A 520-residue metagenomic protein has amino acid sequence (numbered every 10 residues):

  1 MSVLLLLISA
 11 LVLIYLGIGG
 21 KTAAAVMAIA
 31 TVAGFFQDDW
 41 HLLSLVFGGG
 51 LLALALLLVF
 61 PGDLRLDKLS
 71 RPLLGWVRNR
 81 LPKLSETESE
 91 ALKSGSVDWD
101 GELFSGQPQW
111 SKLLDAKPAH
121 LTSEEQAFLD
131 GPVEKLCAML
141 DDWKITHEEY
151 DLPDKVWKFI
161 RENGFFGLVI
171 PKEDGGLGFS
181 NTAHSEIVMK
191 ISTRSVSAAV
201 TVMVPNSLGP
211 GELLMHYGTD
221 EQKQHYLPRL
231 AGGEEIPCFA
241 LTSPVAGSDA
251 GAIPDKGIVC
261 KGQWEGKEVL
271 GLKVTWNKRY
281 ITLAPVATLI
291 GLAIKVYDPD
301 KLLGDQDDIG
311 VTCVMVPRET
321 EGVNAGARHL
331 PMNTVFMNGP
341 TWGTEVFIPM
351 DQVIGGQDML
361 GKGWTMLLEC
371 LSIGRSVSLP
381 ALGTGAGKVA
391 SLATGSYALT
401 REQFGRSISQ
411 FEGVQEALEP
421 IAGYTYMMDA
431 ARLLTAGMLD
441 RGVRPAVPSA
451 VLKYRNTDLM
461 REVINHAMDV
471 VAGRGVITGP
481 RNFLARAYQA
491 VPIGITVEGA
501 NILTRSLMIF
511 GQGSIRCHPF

Functional and structural regions predicted by a protein language model:
L5-I14, A24-F35, S44-P205, E212 (+3 more regions): Amphipathic, small/basic residue-rich leader segments at the start of a protein or domain
W157-K158, H184-E186, V204-G211, I408-Q415 (+2 more regions): Short, conserved phosphate-binding/catalytic loop or strand-edge motifs used in phosphoryl-/nucleotidyl-transfer
K267-N324: A short core secondary-structure module
E321-F347: Flexible, small-/acidic-enriched active-site or ligand-binding loops
W342-R375, L392-S409: A glycine-rich, basic-preceded beta-loop-alpha segment at the flavin cofactor/substrate interface of flavin-utilizing
G374-G442, L459, G499: Extended amphipathic alpha-helical segments enriched in small hydrophobics
Y426-T457, R461-V471, G475-V476: C-terminal helix-coil-helix/basic helical segment that borders enzyme active sites and/or dimer interfaces and provides
G475-F520: Glycine-rich phosphate/cofactor-binding loops in nucleotide/flavin-utilizing enzymes
